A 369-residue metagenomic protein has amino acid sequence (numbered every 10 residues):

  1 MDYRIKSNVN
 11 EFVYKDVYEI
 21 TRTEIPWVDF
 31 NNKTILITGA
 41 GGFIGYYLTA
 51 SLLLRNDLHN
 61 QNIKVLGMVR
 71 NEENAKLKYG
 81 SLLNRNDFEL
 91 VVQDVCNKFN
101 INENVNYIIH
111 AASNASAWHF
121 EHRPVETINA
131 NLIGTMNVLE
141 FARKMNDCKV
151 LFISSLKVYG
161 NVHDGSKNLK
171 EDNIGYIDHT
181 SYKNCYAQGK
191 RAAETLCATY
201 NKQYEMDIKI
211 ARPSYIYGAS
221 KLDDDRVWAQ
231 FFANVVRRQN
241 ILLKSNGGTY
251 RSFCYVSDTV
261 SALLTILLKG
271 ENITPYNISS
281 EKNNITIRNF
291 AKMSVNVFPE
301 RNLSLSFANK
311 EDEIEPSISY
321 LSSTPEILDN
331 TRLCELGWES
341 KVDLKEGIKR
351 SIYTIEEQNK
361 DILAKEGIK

Functional and structural regions predicted by a protein language model:
M1-N8, F12, E89, V235 (+1 more regions): C-terminal substrate-binding subdomain of Rossmann-fold SDR/epimerase-dehydratase oxidoreductases
D2-Y107: N-terminal Rossmann/SDR dinucleotide-binding element
V92-A130: NAD(P)H-binding glycine-rich loop region in Rossmannoid oxidoreductase-like domains and their noncatalytic homologs
N106, V125, N129-M136, C148 (+1 more regions): Conserved internal alpha-helix in NAD(P)-dependent oxidoreductase domains
M136-N184: Conserved Rossmann-fold NAD(P)-dependent oxidoreductase catalytic core, especially the SDR/UDP-sugar
V162-D172, T195-R251, V256-L268, I287 (+1 more regions): NAD(P)-dependent short-chain dehydrogenase/reductase
C185, G189: Active-site helix of classical SDR
